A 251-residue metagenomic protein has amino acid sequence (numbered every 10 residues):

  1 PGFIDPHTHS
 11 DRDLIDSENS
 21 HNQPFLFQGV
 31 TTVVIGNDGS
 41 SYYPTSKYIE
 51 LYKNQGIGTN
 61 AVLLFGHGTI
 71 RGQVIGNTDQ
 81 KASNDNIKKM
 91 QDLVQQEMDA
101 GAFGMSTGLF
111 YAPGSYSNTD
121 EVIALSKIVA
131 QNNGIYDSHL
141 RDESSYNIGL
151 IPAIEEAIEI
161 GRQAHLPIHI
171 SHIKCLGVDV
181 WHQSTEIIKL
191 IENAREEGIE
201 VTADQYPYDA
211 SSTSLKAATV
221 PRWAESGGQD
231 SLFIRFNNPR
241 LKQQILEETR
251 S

Functional and structural regions predicted by a protein language model:
F3-S10, D16-T107, S126, N132-I135 (+2 more regions): Divalent-metal coordination cores built from histidine and acidic residues
H9, D38, G66-I70, G108-A112 (+3 more regions): Active-site beta-loop-alpha junctions enriched in small/polar residues
H21, Y48, L93, E121-L125 (+2 more regions): A general structural detector for well-ordered alpha-helical segments in enzyme core domains, enriched
F27, A153-A164, R222: Flexible glycine/proline-rich, aromatic-decorated loop/lid segments
S46-Y52, T69-K81, L93, L109 (+2 more regions): Polyanionic/metal-chelating signatures
K81-K88, Y111-T119, S144-I151, G177-I187: Active-site glycine- and acidic-residue-rich loops that bind and position anionic ligands or nucleotide-like cofactors
A102-E156: Divalent metal-binding pocket/active-site signature
